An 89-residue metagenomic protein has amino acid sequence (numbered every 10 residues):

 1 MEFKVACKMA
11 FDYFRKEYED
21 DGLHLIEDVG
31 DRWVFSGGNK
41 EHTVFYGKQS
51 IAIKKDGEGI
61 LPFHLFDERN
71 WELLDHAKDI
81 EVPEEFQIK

Functional and structural regions predicted by a protein language model:
M1-D21: Short, non-transmembrane alpha-helical segments in secretory-pathway proteins
E2, G38, F63-H64: General structural signal for secondary-structure boundaries
C7-K8, D12, E27-V29, L65: Generic detection of intrinsically disordered/low-complexity segments and helix-coil linkers/edges
D20-D56: Exposed beta-strand-loop-beta-strand "reactive/processing" segments of non-cytosolic proteins
I51-I80: A short, surface-exposed interaction/processing loop segment used at functional sites
E84-K89: Short acidic DE-rich linear segments
